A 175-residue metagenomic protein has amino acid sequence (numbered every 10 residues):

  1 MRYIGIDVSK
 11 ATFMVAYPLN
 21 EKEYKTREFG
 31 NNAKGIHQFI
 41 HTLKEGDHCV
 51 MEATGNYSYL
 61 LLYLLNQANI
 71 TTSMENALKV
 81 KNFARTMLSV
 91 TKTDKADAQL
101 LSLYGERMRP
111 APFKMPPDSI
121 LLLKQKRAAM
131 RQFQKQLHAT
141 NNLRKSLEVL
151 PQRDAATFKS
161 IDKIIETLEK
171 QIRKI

Functional and structural regions predicted by a protein language model:
M1-P18, L101: Gly/Thr-rich phosphate-binding beta-strand-loop-beta motif of the actin/hexokinase/Hsp70
K10, G55, K79: Short, glycine/acidic-enriched loop or turn micro-motifs at the edges of active sites
K22-H48: Nucleic-acid-processing active sites and adjacent nucleic-acid-binding tracks, predominantly divalent metal-dependent
Q38, L60-L61, N82: Phosphate- and divalent-cation-binding pockets in alpha/beta enzyme and binding domains that engage nucleotide-derived
D47-Y57: Short glycine-rich phosphate-binding loop at a beta-alpha junction
N66: Anion (oxyanion) recognition and catalysis
I70: Short phosphate-binding/catalytic loops that engage adenosine nucleotides
S73-I175: Long, charge-rich intrinsically disordered scaffolds of nucleic-acid metabolism proteins
